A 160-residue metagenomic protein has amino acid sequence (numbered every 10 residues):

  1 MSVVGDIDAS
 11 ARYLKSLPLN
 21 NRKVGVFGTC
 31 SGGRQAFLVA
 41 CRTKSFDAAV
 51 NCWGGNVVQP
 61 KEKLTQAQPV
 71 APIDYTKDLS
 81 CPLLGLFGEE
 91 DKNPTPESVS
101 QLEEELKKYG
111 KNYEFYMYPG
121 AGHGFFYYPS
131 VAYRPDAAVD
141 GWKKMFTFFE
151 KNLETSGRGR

Functional and structural regions predicted by a protein language model:
M1-R160: N-terminal cap/leader regions of alpha/beta-hydrolase-fold enzymes, predominantly small-molecule hydrolases
